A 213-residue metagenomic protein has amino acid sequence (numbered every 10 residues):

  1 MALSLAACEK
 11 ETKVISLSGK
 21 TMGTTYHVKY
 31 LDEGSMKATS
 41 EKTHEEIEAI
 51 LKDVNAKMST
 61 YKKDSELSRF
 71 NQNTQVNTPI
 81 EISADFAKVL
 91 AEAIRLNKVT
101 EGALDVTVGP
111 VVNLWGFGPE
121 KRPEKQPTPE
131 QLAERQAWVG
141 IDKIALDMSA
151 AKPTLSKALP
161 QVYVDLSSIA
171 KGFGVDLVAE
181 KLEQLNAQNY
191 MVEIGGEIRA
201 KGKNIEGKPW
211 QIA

Functional and structural regions predicted by a protein language model:
L3-A213: Mature catalytic core of soluble alpha/beta enzymes
